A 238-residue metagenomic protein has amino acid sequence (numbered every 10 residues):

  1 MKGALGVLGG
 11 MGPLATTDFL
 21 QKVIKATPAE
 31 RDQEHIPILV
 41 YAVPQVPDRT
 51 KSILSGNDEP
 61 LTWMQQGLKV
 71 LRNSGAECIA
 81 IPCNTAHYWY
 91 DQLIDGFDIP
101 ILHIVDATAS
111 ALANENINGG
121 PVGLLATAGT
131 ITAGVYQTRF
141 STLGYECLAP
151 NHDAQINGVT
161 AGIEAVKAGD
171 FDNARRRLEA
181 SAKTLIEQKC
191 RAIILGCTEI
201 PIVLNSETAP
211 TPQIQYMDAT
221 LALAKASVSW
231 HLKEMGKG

Functional and structural regions predicted by a protein language model:
M1-G238: Non-catalytic structural scaffold of enzyme domains
